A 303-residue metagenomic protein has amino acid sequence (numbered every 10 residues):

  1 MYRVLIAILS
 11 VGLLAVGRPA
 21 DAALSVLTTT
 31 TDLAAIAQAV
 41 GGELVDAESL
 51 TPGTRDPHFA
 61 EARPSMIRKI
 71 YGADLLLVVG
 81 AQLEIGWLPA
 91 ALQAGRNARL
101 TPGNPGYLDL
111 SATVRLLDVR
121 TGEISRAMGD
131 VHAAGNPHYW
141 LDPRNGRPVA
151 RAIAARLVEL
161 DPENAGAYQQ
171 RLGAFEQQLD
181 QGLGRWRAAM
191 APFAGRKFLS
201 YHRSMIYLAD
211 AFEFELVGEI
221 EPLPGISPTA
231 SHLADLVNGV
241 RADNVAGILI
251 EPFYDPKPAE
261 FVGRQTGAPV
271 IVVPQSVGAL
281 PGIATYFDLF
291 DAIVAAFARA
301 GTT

Functional and structural regions predicted by a protein language model:
V4-A15: Bacterial N-terminal signal peptides
G17-P19: N-terminal signal peptide c-region/cleavage motif recognized by signal peptidases
A22-T303: Extracytoplasmic metal-acquisition and chelation regions
